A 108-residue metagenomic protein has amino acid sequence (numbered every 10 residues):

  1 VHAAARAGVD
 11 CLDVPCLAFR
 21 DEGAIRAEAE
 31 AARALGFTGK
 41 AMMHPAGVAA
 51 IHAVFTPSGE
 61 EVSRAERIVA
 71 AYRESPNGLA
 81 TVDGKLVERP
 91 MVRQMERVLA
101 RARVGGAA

Functional and structural regions predicted by a protein language model:
V1-A108: Expand to "…catalyze enediolate/carbanion chemistry for C-C bond making/breaking, isomerization, decarboxylation
